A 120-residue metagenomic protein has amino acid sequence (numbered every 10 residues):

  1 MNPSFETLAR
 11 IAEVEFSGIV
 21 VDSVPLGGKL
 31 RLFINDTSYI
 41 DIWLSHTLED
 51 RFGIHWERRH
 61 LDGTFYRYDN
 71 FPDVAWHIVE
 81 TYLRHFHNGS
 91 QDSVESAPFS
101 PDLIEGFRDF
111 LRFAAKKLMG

Functional and structural regions predicted by a protein language model:
M1-I40, L44-E49: Negatively charged, low-complexity tracts enriched in Asp/Glu with abundant Ser/Thr
V14-E15, I40-G53, R84-A97: Short, Lys/Arg-enriched charge-dense amphipathic segments
V14-G18, T64-H77: Phosphate-binding glycine-rich loops and adjacent basic patches that engage nucleotide phosphates, nucleic-acid
D41-H46, D50-P72: Short, conserved beta-strand/beta-arch hydrophobic-aromatic motifs that form part of recognition grooves or interface
P72-G120: Mixed-charge, Lys/Arg-enriched low-complexity segments
